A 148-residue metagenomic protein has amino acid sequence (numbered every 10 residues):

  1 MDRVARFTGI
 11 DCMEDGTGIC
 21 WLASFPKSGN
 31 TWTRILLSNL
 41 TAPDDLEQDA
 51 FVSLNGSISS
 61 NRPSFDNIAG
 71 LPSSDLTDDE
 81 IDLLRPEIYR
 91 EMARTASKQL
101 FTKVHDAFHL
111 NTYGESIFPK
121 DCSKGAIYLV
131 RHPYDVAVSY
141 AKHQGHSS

Functional and structural regions predicted by a protein language model:
M1-S148: PAPS-dependent sulfotransferase catalytic domain
